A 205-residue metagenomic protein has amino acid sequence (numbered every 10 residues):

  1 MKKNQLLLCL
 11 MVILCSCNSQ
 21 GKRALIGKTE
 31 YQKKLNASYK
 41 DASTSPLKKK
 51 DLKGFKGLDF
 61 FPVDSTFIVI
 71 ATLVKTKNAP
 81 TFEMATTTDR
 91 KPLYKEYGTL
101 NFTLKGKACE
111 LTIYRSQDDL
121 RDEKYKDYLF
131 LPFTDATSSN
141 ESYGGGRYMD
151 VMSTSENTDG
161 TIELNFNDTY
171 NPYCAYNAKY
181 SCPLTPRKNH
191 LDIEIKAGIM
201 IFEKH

Functional and structural regions predicted by a protein language model:
K2-C9: Sec-dependent signal peptide recognition, specifically the positively charged N-region followed immediately by
L14-S16: C-terminal motif of bacterial Sec signal peptides marking the signal peptidase cleavage site
N18-Q20: Bacterial signal peptide processing site
A24-G57: Acidic/polar, low-complexity intrinsically disordered N-terminal segments immediately downstream of a Sec signal
E83-G145: Mid-length scaffold segments of soluble, non-membrane domains
F130-Y170: Acidic, glycine-rich flexible loop segments
Y170-H205: Extended, aromatic/histidine-rich regions of cofactor-dependent oxidoreductases associated with respiratory
